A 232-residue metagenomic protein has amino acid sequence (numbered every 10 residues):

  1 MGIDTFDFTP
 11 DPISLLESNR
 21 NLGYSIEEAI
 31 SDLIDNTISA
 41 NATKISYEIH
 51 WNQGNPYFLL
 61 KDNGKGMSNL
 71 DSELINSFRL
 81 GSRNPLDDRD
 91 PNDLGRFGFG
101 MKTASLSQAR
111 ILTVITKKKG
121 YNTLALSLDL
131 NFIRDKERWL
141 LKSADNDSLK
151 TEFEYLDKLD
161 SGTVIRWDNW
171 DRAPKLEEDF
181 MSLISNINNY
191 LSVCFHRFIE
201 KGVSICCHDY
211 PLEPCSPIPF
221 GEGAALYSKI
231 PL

Functional and structural regions predicted by a protein language model:
M1-Q53, S72: Bergerat-fold GHKL ATPase/HATPase_c domain
S25, A29, E73, D179-I187: Short amphipathic alpha-helical segments
I34, Y57-K65, L74-S82, G98-S105 (+3 more regions): Short, well-ordered alpha-helical packing segments
I38-N92: Conserved beta-strand-loop-beta-strand hairpin that lines the nucleotide-binding pocket of ATP/GTP-utilizing enzymes
S68, E213-P214: A sequence-level detector of short linear motifs
N84-P85, I205, G221: Conserved N-terminal catalytic/coupling substructures associated with nucleotide/phosphate chemistry
D88-E213: GHKL-type ATPase core
L149-F153, E200, P214-L232: GHKL/Histidine-kinase-like ATPase module
